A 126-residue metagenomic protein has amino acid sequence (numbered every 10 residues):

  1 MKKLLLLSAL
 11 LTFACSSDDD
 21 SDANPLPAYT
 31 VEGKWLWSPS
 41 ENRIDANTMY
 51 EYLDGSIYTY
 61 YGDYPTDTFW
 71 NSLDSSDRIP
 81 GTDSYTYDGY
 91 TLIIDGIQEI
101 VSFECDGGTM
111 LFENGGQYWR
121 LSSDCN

Functional and structural regions predicted by a protein language model:
M1-F13: Sec-dependent bacterial lipoprotein signal peptides
T12-K34, N126: Bacterial Sec-dependent N-terminal signal peptides
P25-D45, D83: Tryptophan-anchored aromatic micro-motifs
N42-I44, T59-G116: Contiguous, well-ordered beta-strand patches that form the walls/edges of small beta-barrel/beta-sandwich domains
T48: Short, surface-exposed binding/anchoring microloops in extracellular/periplasmic proteins
G115-N126: Short, low-complexity, Pro/Ser/Thr/Gly-rich segments in the mature regions of secreted, periplasmic
